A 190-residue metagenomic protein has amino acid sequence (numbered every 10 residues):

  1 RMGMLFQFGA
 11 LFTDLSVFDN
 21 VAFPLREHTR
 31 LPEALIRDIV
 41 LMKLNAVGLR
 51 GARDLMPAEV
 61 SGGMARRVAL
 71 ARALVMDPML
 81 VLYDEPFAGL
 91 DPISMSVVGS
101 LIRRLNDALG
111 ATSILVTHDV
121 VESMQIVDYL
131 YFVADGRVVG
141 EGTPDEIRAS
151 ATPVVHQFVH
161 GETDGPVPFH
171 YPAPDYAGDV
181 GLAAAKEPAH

Functional and structural regions predicted by a protein language model:
E33-A52: Conserved ABC ATPase "signature" region
M56-V60, M64: Conserved ABC ATPase signature
V75-M79: A short, proline-enriched helix->beta-strand linker immediately N-terminal to the Walker B motif in ABC-type P-loop
V81-D84: Catalytic Walker B motif of ABC-type/P-loop ATPase nucleotide-binding domains
S96-L109: Helical segment within the ABC ATPase nucleotide-binding domain
